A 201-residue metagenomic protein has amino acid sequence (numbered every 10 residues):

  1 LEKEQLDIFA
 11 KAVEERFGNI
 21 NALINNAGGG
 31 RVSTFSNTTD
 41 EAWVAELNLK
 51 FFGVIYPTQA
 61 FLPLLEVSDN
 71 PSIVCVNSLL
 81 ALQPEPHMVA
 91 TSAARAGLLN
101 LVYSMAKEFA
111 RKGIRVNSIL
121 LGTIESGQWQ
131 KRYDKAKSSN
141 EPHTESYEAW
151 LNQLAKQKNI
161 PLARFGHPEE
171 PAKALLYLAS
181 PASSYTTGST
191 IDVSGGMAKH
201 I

Functional and structural regions predicted by a protein language model:
I24, A110, R115, T186-G188: Short, small/polar-rich loop/turn modules that mediate ligand/substrate recognition or access, typified
T34-F35, A42-L47, K156: Substrate-binding pocket helix/loop in short-chain dehydrogenase/reductase
T58, A94, V102: Active-site helix of classical SDR
P63, K107-E108, S184: Alpha-helical segment proximal to the catalytic Tyr-Lys
S78: Residue(s) in the substrate-gating loop at a strand-loop-helix junction that position the organic substrate next
Q83, A174-L176, T187-I201: Short C-terminal tail/terminal secondary-structure segment of NAD(P)H-dependent dehydrogenase/reductase domains
E145, N159-P171: A conserved structural motif in NAD(P)-dependent oxidoreductases
